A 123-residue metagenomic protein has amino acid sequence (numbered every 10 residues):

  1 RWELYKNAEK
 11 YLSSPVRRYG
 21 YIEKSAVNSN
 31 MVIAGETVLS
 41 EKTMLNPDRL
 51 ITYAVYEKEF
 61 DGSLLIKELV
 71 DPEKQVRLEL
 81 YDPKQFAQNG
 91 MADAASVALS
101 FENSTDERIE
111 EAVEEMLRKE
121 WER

Functional and structural regions predicted by a protein language model:
L4-R123: Long, low-complexity, charge-rich intrinsically disordered regions
